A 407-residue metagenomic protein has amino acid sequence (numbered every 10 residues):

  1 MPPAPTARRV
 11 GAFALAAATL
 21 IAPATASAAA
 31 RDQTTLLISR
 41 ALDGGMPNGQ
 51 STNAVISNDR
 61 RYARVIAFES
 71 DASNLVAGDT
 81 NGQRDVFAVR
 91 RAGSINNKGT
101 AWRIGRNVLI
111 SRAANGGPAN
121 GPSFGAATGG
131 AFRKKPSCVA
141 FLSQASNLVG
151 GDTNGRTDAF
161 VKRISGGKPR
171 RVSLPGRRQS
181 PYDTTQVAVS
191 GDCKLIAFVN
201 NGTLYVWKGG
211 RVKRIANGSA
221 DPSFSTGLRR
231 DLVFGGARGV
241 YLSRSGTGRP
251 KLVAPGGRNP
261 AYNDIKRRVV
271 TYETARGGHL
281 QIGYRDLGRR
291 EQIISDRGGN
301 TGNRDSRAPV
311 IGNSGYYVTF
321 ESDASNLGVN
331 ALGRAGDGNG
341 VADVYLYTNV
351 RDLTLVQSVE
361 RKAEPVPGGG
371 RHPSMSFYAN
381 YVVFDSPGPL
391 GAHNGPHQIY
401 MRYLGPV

Functional and structural regions predicted by a protein language model:
M1-A29: Secretory targeting and sorting signals
A28-V407: Conserved "turn/edge" positions that cap or connect secondary-structure elements within repeat/scaffolded domains
